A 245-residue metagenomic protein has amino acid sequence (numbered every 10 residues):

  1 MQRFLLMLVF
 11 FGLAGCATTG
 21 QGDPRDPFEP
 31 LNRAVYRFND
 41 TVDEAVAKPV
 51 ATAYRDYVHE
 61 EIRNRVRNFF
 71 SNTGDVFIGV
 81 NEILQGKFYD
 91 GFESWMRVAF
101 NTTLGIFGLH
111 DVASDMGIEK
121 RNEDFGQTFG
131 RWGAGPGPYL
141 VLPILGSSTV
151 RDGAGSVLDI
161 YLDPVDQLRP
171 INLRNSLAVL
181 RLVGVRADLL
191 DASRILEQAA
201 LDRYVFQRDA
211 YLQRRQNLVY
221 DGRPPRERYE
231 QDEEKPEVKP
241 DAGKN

Functional and structural regions predicted by a protein language model:
F4-L13: Sec-dependent N-terminal signal peptides
T19-G20, W132-N245: A structured, mid-to-C-terminal "fold-capping" secondary-structure block
D23-Y54: Post-signal peptide N-terminal segment of mature Sec-exported envelope proteins
E44-N72: N-terminal, post-signal-peptide region of Sec/Tat-exported proteins
E61-R65, Q85-F92, S114-D115, L218-P225: Surface-exposed patches in mature extracellular/periplasmic domains of secreted proteins
N72-V150: Mid-length scaffold segments of soluble, non-membrane domains
